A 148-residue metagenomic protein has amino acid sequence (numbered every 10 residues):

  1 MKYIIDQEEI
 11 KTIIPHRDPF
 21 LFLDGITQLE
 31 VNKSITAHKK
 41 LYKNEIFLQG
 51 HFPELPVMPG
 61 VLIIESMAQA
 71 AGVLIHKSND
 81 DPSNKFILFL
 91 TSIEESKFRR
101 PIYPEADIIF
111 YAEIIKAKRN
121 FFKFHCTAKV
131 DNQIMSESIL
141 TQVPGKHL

Functional and structural regions predicted by a protein language model:
K2-I4, A71-I109, M135-E137, V143: Hydrophobic beta-strand-centered segment that forms part of the acyl-chain substrate-binding groove
Q7-R17, N84-K85: Short aromatic-glycine motifs in intrinsically disordered, low-complexity regions
K11, E54, F98-R100: Beta-strand-rich interaction surfaces with strong enrichment in secreted/lumenal proteins
D18-M58: Catalytic strand-loop segment that frames the active site of acyl-thioester-processing enzymes
I26, S92-D131: Hydrophobic beta-sheet segments that form the core/acyl-binding groove of ACP/CoA-dependent acyl-chain-processing
T27, K33, K40-Y42, Y103-Y111 (+1 more regions): Terminal leader/tail segments of proteins
E45, Q49-V73, L90: Compact, glycine-rich, soluble single-domain proteins
F121-K123, T127-H147: Mixed-charge, glycine-accented linear interaction segment located at domain edges/termini
